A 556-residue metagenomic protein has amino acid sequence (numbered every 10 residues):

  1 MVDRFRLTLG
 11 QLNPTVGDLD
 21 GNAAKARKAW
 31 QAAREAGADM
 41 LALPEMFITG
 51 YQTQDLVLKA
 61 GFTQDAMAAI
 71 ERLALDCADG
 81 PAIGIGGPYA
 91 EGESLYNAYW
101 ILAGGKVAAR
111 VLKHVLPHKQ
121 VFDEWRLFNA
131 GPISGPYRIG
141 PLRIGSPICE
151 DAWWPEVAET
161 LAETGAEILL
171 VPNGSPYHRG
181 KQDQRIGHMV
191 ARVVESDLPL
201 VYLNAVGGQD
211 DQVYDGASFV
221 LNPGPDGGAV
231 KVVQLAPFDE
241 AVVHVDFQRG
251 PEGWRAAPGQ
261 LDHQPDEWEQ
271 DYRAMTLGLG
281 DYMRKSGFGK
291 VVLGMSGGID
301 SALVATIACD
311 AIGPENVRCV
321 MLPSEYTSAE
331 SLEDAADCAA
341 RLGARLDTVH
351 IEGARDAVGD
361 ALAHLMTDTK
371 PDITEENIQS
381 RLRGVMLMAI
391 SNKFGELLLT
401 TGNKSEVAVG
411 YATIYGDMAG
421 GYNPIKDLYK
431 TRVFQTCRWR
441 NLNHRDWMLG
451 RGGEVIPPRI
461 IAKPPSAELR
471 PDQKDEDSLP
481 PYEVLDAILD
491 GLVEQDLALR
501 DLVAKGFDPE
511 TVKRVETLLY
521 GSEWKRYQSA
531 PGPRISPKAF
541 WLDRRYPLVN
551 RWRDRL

Functional and structural regions predicted by a protein language model:
M1-G294, A305-P314, M321, L346: Enzyme catalytic cores with a strong preference for nitrogen-chemistry domains
R138, D197, P223, V230 (+2 more regions): ATP/NTP-dependent adenylation/nucleotidyl-transfer catalytic domains that generate, transfer, or process NMP-activated
